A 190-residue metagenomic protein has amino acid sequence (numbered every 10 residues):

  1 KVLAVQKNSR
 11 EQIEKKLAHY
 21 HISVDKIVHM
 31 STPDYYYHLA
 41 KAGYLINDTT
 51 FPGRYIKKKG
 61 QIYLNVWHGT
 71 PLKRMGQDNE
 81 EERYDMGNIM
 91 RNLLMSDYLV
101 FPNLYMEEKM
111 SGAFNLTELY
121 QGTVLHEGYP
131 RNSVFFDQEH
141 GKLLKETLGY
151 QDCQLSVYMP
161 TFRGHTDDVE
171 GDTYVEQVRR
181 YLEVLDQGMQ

Functional and structural regions predicted by a protein language model:
K1-F136: Active-site and donor-binding regions of nucleotide-sugar-utilizing enzymes
K1-L3, Y129-Q190: Conserved catalytic-core segment of nucleotide-activated headgroup transferases in glycan assembly
